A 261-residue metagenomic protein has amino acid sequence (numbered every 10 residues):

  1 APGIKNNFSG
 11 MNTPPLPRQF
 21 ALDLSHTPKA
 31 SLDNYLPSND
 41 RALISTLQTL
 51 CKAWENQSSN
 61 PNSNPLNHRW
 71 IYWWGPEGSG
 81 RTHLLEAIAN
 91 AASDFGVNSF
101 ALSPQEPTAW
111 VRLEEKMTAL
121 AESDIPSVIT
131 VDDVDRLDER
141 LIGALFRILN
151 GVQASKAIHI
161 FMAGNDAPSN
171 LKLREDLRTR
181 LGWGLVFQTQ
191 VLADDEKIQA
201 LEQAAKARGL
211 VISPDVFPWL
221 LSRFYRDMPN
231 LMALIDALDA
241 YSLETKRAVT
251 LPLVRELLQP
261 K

Functional and structural regions predicted by a protein language model:
I4-N60, L243-K261: A short, basic N-terminal segment
N64-L84: Walker A/P-loop nucleotide-binding motif
S93-P126, E139: Short glycine-rich substrate-engagement loop in P-loop NTPases that contacts/grips substrate
L120-A144, H159-G164: Conserved P-loop NTPase "ATPase switch" module shared by AAA+ and STAND
G143-A163, E175-T179: Conserved catalytic/switch belt of AAA+ P-loop NTPases
P168-G182: Short regulatory helix/loop adjacent to the ATP-binding pocket of P-loop NTPases
G184-E196: Conserved AAA+ ATPase "SRH/arginine-finger" region at the nucleotide-binding site
P218-S222, P229-S242: C-terminal helical "lid" of AAA+/P-loop NTPase domains
